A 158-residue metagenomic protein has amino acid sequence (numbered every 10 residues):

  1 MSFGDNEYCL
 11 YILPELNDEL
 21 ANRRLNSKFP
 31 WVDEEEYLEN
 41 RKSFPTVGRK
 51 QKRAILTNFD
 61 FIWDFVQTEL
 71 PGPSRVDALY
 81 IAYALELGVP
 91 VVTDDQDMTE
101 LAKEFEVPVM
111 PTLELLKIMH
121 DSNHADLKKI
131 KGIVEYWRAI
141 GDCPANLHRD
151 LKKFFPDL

Functional and structural regions predicted by a protein language model:
M1-L87, Q96, G132-V134, A145-L158: Active-site-proximal, substrate-binding regions of enzyme catalytic domains and RNA-binding/basic surfaces
S27, T99-L158: Acidic, PIN/NYN-like endoribonuclease modules and their adjacent C-terminal/linker elements
P73, Y80-L115: Acidic, metal-binding active-site segment of PIN/NYN-like and related structure-specific nucleases
